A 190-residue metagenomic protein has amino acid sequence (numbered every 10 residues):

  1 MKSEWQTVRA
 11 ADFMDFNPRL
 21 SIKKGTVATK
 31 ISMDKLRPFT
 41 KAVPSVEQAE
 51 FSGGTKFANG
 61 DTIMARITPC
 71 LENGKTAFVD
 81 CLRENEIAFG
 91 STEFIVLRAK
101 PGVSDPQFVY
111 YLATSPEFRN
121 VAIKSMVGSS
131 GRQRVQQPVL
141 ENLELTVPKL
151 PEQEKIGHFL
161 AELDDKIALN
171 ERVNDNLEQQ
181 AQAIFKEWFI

Functional and structural regions predicted by a protein language model:
M1-S21, T146-I190: Non-catalytic DNA-recognition/assembly elements of restriction-modification systems
S3, T29, I87-A88, Y111 (+1 more regions): Residues that recognize and position ribonucleotide moieties
V8-A65, C70-E72, V79: Sequence-specific dsDNA recognition surfaces
M33, A99, L145: Active-site donor-binding loop signature of nucleotide-sugar glycosyltransferases
G54-S115, G128: A short beta-sheet element
E86-I95, V127-G157: A short glycine-rich beta-alpha junction/loop motif
